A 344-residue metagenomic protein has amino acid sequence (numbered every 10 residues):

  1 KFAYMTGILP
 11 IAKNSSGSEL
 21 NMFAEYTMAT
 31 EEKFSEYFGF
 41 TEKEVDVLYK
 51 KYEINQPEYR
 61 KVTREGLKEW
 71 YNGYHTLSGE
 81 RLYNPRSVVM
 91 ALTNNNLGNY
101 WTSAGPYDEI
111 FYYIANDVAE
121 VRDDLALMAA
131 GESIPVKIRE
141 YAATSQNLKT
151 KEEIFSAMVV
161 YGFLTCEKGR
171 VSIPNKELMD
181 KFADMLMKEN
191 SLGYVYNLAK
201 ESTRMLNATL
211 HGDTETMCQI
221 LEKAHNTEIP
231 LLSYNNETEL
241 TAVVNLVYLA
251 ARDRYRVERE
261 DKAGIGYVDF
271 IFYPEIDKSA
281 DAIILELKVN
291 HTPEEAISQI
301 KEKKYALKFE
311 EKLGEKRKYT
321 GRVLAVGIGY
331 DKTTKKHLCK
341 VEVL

Functional and structural regions predicted by a protein language model:
K1-N236, A251-R254: Phosphate-binding site recognition
F2-P10, I283-L287, R322-G329: Extended hydrophobic secondary-structure segments that form protein cores and membrane-embedded regions
A12-S18, P293-A296, T333-K340: Switch/connector loops and helix/strand junctions flanking conserved nucleotide-binding motifs in nucleotide-processing
T238, A242, L246, V268-F270 (+1 more regions): Feature representing long, continuous alpha-helical segments
V244, V268-F272, D281-V289, K303: Conserved catalytic cores of phosphodiester-cleaving nucleases, focusing on short active-site segments
V247, R252-K278: Active-site metal-binding core of divalent-cation-utilizing nuclease and nuclease-like domains
V289-L307: Mg2+/Mn2+-dependent nuclease catalytic core
K308, K312, K318-L344: Domain-level recognition of nuclease-like catalytic cores that cleave nucleotide substrates
